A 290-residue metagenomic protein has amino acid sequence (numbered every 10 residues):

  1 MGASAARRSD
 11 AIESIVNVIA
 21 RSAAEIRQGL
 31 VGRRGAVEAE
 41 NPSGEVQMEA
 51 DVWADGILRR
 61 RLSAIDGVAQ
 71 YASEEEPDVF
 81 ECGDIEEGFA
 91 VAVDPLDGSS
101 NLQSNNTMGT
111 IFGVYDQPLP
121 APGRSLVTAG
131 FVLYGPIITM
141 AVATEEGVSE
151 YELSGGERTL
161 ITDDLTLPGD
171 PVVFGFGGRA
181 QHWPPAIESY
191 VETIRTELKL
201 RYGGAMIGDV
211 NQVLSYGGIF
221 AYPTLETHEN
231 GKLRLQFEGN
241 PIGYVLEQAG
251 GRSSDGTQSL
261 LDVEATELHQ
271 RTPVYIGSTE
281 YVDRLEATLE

Functional and structural regions predicted by a protein language model:
G2-V31, D55-E290: IMPase-like, lithium-sensitive Mg2+-dependent phosphomonoesterase catalytic core
R27-E45: N-terminal capping segment at the start of a domain
G35, G44-L62: N-terminal, Lys/Arg-enriched amphipathic/low-complexity engagement segments that precede the first folded domain
P42-M48, H228-G231: Conserved short loop/turn motifs at secondary-structure junctions
